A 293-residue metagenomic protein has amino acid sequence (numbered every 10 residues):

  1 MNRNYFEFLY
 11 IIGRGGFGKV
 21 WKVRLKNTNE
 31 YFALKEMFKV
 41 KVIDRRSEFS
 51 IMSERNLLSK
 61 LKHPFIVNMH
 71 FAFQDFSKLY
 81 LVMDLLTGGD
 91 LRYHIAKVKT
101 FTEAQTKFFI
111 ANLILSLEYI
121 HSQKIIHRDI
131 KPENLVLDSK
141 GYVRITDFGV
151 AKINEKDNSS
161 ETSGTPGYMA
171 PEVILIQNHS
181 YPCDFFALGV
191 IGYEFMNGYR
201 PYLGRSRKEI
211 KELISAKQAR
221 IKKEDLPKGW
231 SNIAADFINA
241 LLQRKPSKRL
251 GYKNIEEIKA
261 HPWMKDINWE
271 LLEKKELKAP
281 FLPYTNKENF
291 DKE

Functional and structural regions predicted by a protein language model:
L9-V20: Protein kinase glycine-rich loop
Y31, E36-L61: Conserved N-lobe beta3->alphaC-helix segment of eukaryotic protein kinase catalytic domains
F71-A72: A short, aromatic-enriched beta-strand patch in the conserved N-lobe beta-sheet of the protein kinase catalytic domain
S77-D90: Conserved short submotifs of the Hanks-type protein kinase catalytic core that shape the nucleotide-binding pocket
F109-I110: Activation segment signature within eukaryotic-like protein kinase domains
S247-E293: C-terminal regulatory tails of eukaryotic serine/threonine kinases
